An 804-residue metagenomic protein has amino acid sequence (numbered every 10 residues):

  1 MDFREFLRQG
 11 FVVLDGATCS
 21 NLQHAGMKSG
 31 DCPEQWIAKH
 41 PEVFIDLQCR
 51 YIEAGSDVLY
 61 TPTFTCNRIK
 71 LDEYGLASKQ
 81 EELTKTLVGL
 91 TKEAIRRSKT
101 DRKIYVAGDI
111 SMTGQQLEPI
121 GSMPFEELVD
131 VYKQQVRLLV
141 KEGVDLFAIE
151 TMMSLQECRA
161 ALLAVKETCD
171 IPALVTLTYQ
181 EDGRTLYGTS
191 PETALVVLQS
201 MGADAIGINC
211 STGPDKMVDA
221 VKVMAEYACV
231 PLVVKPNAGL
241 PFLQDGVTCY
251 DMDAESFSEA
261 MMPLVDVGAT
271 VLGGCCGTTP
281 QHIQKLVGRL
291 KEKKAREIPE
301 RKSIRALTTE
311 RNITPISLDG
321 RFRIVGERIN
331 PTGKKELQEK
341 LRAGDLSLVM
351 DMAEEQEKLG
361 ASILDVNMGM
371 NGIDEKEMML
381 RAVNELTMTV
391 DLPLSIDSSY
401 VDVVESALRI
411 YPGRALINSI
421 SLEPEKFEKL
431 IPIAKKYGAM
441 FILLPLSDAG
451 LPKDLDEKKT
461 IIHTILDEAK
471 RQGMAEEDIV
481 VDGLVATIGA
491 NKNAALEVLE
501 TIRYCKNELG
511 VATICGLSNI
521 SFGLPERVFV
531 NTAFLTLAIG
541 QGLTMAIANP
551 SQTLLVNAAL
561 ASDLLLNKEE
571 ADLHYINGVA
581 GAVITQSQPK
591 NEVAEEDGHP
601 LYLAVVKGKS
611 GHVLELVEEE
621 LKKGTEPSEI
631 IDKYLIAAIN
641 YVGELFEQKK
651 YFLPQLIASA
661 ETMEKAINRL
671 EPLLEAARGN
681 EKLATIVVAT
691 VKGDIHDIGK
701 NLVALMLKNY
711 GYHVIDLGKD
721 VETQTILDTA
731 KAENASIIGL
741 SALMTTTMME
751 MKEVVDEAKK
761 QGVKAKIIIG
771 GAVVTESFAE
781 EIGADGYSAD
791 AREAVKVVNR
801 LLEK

Functional and structural regions predicted by a protein language model:
M1-D482, A486-K804: Domain-level signal for soluble alpha/beta catalytic cores
